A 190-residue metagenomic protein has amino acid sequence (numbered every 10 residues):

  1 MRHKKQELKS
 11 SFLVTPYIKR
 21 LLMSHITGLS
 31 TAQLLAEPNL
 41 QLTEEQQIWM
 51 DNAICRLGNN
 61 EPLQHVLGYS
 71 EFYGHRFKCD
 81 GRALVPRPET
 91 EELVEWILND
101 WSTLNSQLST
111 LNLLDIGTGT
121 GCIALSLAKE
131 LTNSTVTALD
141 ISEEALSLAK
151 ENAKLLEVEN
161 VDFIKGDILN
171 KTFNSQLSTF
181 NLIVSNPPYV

Functional and structural regions predicted by a protein language model:
M1, L98-N112, N160, T172-N181: Intrinsic disorder/low-complexity segments
M1-L67: N-terminal auxiliary segments of SAM/dcSAM-dependent transferases
S11, I26, R82, L155-L156: Histidine kinase transmitter module recognition
F12-L13, L40, D80, L113 (+1 more regions): A generic helix-loop boundary/linker signal
G28-L29, A83, Y189-V190: Active-site/binding-pocket entry motifs
N52-N105, S109-L131, V136-E151, K165: SAM-dependent Rossmann-like transferase core, predominantly class I methyltransferases with a strong bias toward
E130-T135, L139-V190: S-adenosylmethionine
